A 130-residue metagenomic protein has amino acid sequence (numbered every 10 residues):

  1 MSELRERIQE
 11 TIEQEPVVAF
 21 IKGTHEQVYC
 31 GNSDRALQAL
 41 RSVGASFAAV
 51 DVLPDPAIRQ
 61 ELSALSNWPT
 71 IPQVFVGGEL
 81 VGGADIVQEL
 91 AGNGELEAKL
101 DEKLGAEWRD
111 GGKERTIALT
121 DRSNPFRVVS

Functional and structural regions predicted by a protein language model:
M1-K22, E26-S46, Q60-T70, V76 (+1 more regions): Non-globular targeting/processing and membrane-anchoring segments
A49-L53: Residue-level recognition of beta-strand->loop/alpha-helix junctions
P54-I58: Short acidic loop-to-helix transition motifs that present clustered carboxylates
V81-G82: Short hydrophobic beta-strand segments in globular cytosolic domains
